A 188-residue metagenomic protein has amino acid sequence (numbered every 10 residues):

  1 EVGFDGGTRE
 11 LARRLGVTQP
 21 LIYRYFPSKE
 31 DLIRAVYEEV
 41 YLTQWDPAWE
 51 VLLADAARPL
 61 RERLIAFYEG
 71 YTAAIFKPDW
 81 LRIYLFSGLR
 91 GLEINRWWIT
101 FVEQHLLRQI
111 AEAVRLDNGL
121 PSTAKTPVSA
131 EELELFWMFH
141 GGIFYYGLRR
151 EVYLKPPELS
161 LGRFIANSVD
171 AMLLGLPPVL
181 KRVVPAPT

Functional and structural regions predicted by a protein language model:
E1-A35: Helix-turn-helix
R13, V36-F67: Amphipathic alpha-helical linker/stalk segments
K29, V36, V40-Y41, F67 (+4 more regions): Hydrophobic/aromatic residues within well-ordered alpha-helical segments
E38, L42, R61-F86, F139-Y145: Helical hydrophobic small-molecule/effector-binding pocket
E39-P47, P78, Q109, A113 (+3 more regions): A short secondary-structure junction motif
W49, I75-W97, L148-V152: Amphipathic alpha-helical segments used for helix-helix packing
E62, A73, I83-L85, E93-S122 (+2 more regions): Amphipathic alpha-helical packing segments from all-alpha helical-bundle domains
R96, N118-D170, V179-T188: Hydrophobic/aromatic-rich alpha-helical bundle segments in the mid-to-C-terminal region
